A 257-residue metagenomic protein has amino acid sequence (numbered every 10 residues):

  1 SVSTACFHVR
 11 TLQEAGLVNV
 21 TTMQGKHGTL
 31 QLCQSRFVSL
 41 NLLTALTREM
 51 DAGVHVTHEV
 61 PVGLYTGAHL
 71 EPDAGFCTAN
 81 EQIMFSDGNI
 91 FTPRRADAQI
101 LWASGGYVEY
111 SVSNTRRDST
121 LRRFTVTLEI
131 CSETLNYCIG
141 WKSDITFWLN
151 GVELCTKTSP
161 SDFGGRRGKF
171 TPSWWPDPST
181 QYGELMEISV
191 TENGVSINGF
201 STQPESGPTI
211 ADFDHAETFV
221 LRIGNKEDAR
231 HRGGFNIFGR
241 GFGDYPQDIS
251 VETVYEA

Functional and structural regions predicted by a protein language model:
S1-R48: Basic, Lys/Arg-rich alpha-helical nucleic-acid-recognition elements, primarily the DNA-binding modules of transcription
S39-A96: Amphipathic alpha-helical dimerization/coiled-coil segments that flank or bridge DNA-binding/regulatory modules
N89-L101, P160-A216, H231: Extended, solvent-exposed segments with strong compositional bias
E109-R122, P208-H215: Extracellular and analogous surface-interaction loops
T120-I139: A short beta-strand element within beta-rich, extracytoplasmic domains of secreted/secretory-pathway proteins
C138-L149: Short coil-to-beta strand junction motifs in C2/discoidin
L149-G164: Terminal beta-strand-rich extracellular "head" domains that mediate receptor/glycan or other ligand binding
G224-A257: Proprotein-processing/basic-patch segments
